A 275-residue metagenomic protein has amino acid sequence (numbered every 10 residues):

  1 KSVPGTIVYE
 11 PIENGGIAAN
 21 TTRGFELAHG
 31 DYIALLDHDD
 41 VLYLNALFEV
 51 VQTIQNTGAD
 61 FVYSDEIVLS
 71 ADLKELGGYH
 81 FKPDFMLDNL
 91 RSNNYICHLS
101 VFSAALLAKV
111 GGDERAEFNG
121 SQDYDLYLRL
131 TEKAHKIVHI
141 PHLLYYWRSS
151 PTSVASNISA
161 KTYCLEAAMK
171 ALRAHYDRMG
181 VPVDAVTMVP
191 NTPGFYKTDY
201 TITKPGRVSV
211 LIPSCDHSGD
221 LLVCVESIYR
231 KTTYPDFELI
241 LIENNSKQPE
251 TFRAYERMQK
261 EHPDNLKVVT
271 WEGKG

Functional and structural regions predicted by a protein language model:
K1-P11, Y229-V269: Acidic donor-binding segment of Leloir-type glycosyltransferases
I12-A28, W271-G275: Glycine-rich, basic loop-to-helix element that forms the pyrophosphate-binding segment of sugar-nucleotide handling
T22, G30, Y43-N56, L107 (+1 more regions): Short alpha-helix within the catalytic core of nucleotide-sugar-dependent glycosyltransferases
I33: Short aromatic/hydrophobic "clamp" motif used to bind/position activated sugar donors
V41, N45-L76: Conserved donor NDP-sugar-binding/catalytic core segment of glycosyltransferases
M86-R173: Conserved nucleotide-sugar donor-binding catalytic segment
D125, R207-L211, E238: Cell-envelope/extracellular polymer assembly enzymes that use nucleotide-activated donors
R173-D177, V181-R230, K247: N-proximal low-complexity "stem/linker" segments adjacent to membrane-targeting elements
